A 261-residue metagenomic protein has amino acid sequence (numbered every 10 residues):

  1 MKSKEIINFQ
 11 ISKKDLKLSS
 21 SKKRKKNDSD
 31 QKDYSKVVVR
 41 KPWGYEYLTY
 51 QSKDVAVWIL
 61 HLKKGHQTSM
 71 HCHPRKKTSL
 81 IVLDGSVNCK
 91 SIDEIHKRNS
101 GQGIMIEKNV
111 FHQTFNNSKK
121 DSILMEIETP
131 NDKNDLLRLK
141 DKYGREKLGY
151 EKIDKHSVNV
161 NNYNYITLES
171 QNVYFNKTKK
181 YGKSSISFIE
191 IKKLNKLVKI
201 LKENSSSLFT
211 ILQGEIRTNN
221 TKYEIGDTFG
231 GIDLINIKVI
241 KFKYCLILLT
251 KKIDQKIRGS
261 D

Functional and structural regions predicted by a protein language model:
M1-A56, S69, L136-E190, G259-D261: A short, N-terminal "cap"/entry segment at the start of jelly-roll beta-barrel domains of the cupin/DSBH fold
V57-H61, S79, I95-K97, G103-M105 (+3 more regions): Conserved hydrophobic/aromatic beta-strand scaffold that supports enzyme active sites
K64, P74-N88, I92-D93, K193-T228: Glycine- and acidic-residue-biased ligand/ion/polar-headgroup-sensing regions
H66, R75, E94, V110-F111 (+4 more regions): A generic "binding-loop/recognition-motif" signal
C72-P74, N116: Non-cytosolic beta-sheet module surface loops
S79, K119-D141, K241-G259: A short hydrophobic beta-strand segment most commonly corresponding to one strand of the jelly-roll/cupin
I92-H112, R217-I237: Short acidic-glycine-tyrosine-enriched beta hairpin
T114-S118, T210, N236-K241: Asparagine-centered strand-capping/turn motif at beta-strand->loop junctions
